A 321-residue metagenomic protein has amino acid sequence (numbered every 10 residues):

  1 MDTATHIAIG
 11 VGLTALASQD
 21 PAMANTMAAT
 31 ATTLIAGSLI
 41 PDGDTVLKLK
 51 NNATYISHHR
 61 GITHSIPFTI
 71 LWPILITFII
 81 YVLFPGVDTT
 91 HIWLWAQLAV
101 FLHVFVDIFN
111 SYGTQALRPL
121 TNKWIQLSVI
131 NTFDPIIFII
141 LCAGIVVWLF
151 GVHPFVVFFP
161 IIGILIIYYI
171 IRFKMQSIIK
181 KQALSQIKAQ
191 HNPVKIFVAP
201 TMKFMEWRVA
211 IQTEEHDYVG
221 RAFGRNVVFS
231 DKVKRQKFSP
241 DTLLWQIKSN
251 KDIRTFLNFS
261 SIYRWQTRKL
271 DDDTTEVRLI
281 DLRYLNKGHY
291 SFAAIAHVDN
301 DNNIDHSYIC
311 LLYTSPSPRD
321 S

Functional and structural regions predicted by a protein language model:
M1-Q186, H191, K195-P200, E206 (+1 more regions): N-terminal membrane-targeting hydrophobic helices
K195-P200, S261-D271: Short amphipathic beta-strand and strand-loop transition segments with alternating hydrophobic
F197-P200, W207-Y218, T275-K287: Exposed beta-strand-loop-beta-strand "reactive/processing" segments of non-cytosolic proteins
R208-T267: Long, charge-rich C-terminal accessory regions
V219-K232, A293-Y308: A short, surface-exposed beta-strand/turn
N226-S230, K287-G288, S315: A short local loop/turn or secondary-structure capping micro-motif enriched for an aromatic residue
W265-R268, T274-N302: Beta-strand-rich cores of mature extracytoplasmic or soluble domains
Y313-D320: Conserved small/polar residues in nucleotide/adenosyl-binding loops
